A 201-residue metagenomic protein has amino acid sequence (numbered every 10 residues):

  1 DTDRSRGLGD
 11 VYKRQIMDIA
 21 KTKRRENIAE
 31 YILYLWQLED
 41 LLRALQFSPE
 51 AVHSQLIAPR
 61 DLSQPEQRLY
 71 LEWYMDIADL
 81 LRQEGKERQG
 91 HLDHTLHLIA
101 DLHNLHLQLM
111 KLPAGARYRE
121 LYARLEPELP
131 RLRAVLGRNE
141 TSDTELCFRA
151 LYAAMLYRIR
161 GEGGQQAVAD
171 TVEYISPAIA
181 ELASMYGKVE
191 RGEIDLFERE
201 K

Functional and structural regions predicted by a protein language model:
D1-Q15: Single conserved hydrophobic/aromatic residue that forms the stacking wall/gate of nucleotide- or nucleobase-binding
D18-Q89: N-terminal interaction modules that seed assembly of large macromolecular complexes
R24-N27, E66, Y70, H91 (+5 more regions): Residue-level recognition of alpha-helical structural elements
L56, Y74-I77, I99-L102, L125 (+3 more regions): Short amphipathic alpha-helical coiled-coil/interface segments
Q83-L109, E190-K201: Charged low-complexity stretches with an acidic bias
L92-Y152: A charged, amphipathic interaction segment
P130-K201: Glycine-rich, aromatic-bearing surface loops/beta-hairpins
